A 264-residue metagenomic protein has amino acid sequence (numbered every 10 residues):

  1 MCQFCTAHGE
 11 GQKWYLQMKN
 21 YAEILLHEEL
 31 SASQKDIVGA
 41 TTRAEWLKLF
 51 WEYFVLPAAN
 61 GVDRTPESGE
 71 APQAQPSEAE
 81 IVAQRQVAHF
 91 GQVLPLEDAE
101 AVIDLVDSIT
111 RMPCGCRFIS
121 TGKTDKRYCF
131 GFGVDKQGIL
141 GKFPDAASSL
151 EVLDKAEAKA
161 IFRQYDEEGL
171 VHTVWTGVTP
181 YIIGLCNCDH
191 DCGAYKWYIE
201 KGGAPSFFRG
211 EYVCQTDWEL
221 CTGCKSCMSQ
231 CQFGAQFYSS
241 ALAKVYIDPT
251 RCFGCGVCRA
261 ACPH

Functional and structural regions predicted by a protein language model:
M1-E168, Y246: Iron-sulfur (Fe-S) cluster-binding modules
Q3-F4, M112-K126, F130, I182-Y195 (+2 more regions): Local cysteine-cluster metal-coordination motifs and their immediate loop/turn environment, predominantly Fe-S cluster
G11-M18, C192-A204: Iron-sulfur (Fe-S) cluster-binding segments and ferredoxin-like electron-carrier domains, especially [2Fe-2S]
E97, T173-V174: Short secondary-structure capping micro-motifs at structural edges
F132-D135, Y195-K196, F208-E211, F237: Short, surface-exposed linear patches
K136-F143, D166, I199, P205 (+2 more regions): A generic structural signal for ordered alpha-helices
P144-S149, E157-G169, T173, N187-K196 (+1 more regions): Conserved adenosyl
V174-G184, K201-Q230, G234-G254: Ferredoxin-like iron-sulfur electron-transfer modules
